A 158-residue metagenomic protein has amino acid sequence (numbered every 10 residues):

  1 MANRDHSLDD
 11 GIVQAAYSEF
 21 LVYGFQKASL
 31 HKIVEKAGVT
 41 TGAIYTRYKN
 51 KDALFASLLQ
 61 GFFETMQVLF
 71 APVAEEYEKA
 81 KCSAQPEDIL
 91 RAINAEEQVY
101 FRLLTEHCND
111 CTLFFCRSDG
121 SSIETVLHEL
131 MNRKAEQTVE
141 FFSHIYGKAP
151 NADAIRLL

Functional and structural regions predicted by a protein language model:
M1-R4: N-terminal intrinsically disordered/low-complexity leader segments
G11, A15, E19-A53, S57: Helix-turn-helix
L30, L59-Q67, P72: Short, basic, alpha-helical segments at the C-terminal edge of helix-turn-helix-like DNA-binding modules
S57, A71-T105: Hydrophobic alpha-helical connector segments
A80-P86, F114-S121: Short linear capping/connector segments at secondary-structure termini
E96-E106, D119-G147, R156-L157: Amphipathic alpha-helical packing segments from all-alpha helical-bundle domains
N109-T112: A short alpha-helix capping/helix-loop junction motif
